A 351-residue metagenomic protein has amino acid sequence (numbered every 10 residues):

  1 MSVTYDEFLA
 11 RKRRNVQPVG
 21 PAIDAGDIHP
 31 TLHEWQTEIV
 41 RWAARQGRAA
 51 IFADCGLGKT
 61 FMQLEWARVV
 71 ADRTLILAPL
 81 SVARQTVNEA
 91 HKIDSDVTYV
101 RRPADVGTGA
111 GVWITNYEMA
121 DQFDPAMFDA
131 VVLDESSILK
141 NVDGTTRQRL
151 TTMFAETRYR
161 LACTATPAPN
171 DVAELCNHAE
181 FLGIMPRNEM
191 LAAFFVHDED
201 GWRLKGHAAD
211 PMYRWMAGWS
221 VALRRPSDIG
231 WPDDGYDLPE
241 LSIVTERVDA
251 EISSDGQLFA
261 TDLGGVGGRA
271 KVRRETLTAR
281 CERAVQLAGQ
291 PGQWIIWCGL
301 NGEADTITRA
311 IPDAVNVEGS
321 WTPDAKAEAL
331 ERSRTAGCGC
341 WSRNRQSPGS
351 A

Functional and structural regions predicted by a protein language model:
R11-F52: Conserved pre-motif I regulatory segment
Q46-W66, S136: Walker A/P-loop
T60-E65, V69-K92, P169-E174, G299-N301: Conserved Walker A/P-loop ATP-binding site and its immediately adjacent core in helicase/helicase-like ATPase domains
D72-R73, A130, I138, R147-D228: Conserved P-loop NTPase motor "coupling/switch" region that bridges the ATPase
S81-D105, L182-P186: Conserved helix-turn-beta segment of the N-terminal RecA-like "Helicase ATP-binding" lobe in SF1/SF2 helicases
A104-A130: Conserved helix/coil segment N-terminal to the catalytic DExD/H
G268-G302: Conserved interdomain hinge at the start of the Helicase C-terminal
I295-W297, G302-T308, P312-S350: Conserved helicase ATPase core of P-loop NTP-dependent helicases/translocases
